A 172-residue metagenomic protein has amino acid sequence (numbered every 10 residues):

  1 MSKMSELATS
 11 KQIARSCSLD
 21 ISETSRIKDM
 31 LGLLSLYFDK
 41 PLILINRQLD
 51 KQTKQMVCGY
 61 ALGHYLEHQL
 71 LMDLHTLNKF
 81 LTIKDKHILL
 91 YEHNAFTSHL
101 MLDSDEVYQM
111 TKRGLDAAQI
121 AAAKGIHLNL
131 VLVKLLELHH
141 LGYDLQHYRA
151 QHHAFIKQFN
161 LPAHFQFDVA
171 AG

Functional and structural regions predicted by a protein language model:
M1-G172: Active-site hotspot residues in diverse enzymes, especially metal/ion-binding acidic/histidine motifs
